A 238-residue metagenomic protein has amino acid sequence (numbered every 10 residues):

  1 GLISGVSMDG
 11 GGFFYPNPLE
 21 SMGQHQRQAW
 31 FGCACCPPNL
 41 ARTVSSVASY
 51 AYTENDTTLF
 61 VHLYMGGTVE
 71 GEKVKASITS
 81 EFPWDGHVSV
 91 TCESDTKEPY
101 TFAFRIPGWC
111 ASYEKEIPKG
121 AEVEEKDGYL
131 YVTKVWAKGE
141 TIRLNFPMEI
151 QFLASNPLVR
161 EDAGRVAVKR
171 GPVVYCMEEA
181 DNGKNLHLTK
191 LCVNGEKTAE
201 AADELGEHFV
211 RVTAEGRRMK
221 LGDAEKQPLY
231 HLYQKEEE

Functional and structural regions predicted by a protein language model:
G1-T91, E125, K134-A137, T141-E238: C-terminal beta-rich recognition modules with glycine/proline-rich loops and embedded aromatic residues
V90-E98: Extracellular and analogous surface-interaction loops
S94, I106-G108, M148-I150: Beta-strand elements of well-folded, non-transmembrane domains
K97-P118: Beta-strand-rich binding/interaction modules
K115-V123, G171: Short strand-turn-strand beta-turns centered on an Asx-Gly dipeptide
Y129-Y131: Short, surface-exposed beta-strand/beta-hairpin micro-motifs centered on an aromatic residue
